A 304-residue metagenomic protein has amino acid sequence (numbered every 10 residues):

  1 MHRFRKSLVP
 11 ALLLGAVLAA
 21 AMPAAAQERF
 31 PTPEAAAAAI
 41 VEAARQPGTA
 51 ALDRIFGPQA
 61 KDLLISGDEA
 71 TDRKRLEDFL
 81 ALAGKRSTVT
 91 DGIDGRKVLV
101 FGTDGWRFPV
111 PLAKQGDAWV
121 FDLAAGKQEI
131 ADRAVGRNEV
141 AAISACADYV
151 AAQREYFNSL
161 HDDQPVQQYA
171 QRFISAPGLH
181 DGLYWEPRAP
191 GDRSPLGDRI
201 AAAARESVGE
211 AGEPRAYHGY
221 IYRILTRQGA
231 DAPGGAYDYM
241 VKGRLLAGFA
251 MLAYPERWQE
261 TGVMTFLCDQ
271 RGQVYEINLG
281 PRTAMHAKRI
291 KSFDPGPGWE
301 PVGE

Functional and structural regions predicted by a protein language model:
M1-L12: Bacterial N-terminal signal peptides that target proteins for export
P10-A20: Bacterial N-terminal signal peptides
A24-R45, L123-A151, E155: Short, low-complexity N-terminal intrinsically disordered segments enriched in polar/charged residues
G48-A60, V166-A170: Short, well-ordered alpha-helical segments enriched in acidic and aromatic residues
A60-F108, A211-H218, R223-A230, A236-L245: Surface-exposed, charged secondary-structure patches
K97-V100, D104-V140, S144-A147, Q273-N278: Short beta-strand edge/turn micro-motifs at domain boundaries
F157-E260: Flexible, glycine-rich surface segments
A247-P297, P301-E304: C-terminal soluble interaction/assembly domains
